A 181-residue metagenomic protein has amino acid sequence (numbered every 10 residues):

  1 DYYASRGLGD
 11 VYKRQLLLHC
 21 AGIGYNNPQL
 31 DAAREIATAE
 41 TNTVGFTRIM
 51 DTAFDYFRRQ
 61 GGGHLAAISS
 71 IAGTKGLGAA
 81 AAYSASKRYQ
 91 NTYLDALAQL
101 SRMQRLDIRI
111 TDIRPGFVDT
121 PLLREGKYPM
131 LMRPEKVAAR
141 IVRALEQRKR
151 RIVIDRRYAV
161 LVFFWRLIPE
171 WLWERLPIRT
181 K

Functional and structural regions predicted by a protein language model:
D1-Y12: Single conserved hydrophobic/aromatic residue that forms the stacking wall/gate of nucleotide- or nucleobase-binding
L18-N26: Conserved NAD(P)H cofactor-binding loop of Rossmann-fold oxidoreductase domains
N27-E40: Short alpha-helical oligomerization interface
M50, S86: Active-site helix of classical SDR
S70: Residue(s) in the substrate-gating loop at a strand-loop-helix junction that position the organic substrate next
K75-A81, G126: Active-site loop immediately N-terminal to the catalytic Tyr-X3-Lys motif of short-chain dehydrogenase/reductase
D112, R124-V162: C-terminal helical subdomain
